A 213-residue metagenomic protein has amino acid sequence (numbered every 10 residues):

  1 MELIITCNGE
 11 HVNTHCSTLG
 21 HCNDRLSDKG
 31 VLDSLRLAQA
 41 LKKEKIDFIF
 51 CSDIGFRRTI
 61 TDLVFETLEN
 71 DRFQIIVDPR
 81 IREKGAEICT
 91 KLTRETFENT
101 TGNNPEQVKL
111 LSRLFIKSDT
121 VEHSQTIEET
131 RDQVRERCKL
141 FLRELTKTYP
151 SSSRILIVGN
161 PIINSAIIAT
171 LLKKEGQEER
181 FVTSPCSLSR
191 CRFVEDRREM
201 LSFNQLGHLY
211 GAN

Functional and structural regions predicted by a protein language model:
M1-D47, G55, D62, E66 (+2 more regions): An N-terminal RHG(E/S)-centered segment typical of histidine phosphatases
E2, R36-K109, V182, R198: Phosphate-coordination/substrate-recognition cap region in phosphate-metabolizing enzymes
L3, S151-I162: Generic beta-sheet signal
K43-K45, L145-R154: Glycine-rich phosphate-binding loop signature in dinucleotide/nucleotide-binding domains
C51-S52, E136, I157-G159: Short beta-strand scaffold positions
E66, K84-T100, S151-S153, A169-N213: Acidic, low-complexity terminal tails and accessory targeting/binding regions of phosphate-metabolizing enzymes
P105-Q133: Short glycine/proline- and acidic residue-enriched helix-loop micro-motifs that form flexible lids or anion-recognition
N160-A166, V194: GST superfamily/GST-like fold recognition
